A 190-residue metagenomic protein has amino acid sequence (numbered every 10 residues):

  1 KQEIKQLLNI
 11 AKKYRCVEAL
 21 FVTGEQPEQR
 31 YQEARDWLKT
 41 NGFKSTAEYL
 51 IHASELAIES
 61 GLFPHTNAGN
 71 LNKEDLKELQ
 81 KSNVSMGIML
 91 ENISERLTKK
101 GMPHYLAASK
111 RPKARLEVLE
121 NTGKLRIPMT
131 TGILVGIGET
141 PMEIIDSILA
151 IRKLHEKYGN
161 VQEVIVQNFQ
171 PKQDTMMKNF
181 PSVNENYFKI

Functional and structural regions predicted by a protein language model:
K1-L154: Conserved Radical SAM active-site core
K5, E59-S60, K124, I145-I190: Auxiliary Fe-S-binding modules of radical SAM enzymes
